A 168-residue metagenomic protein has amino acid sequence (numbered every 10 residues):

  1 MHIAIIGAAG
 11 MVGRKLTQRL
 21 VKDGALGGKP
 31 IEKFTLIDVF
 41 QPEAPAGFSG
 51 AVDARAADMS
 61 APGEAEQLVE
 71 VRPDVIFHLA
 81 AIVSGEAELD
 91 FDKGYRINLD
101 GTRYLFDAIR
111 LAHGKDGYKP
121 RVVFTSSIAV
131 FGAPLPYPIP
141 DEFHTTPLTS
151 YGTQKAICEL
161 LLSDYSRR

Functional and structural regions predicted by a protein language model:
M1-L26: N-terminal Rossmann NAD(P)H-binding glycine-rich loop of SDR-like oxidoreductase domains
I6, I37, I76-A80, V122-I128: SDR active-site strand-loop-helix element
A25-E43: Conserved glycine-rich Rossmann-like NAD(P)H-binding loop of the short-chain dehydrogenase/reductase
F48-A61: Rossmann-fold cofactor-recognition segment
M59-I97: NAD(P)H-binding glycine-rich loop region in Rossmannoid oxidoreductase-like domains and their noncatalytic homologs
K93-Y104, T145, T153-Q154: Glycine-rich NAD(P)-binding loop of the Rossmann-fold in SDR/ketoreductase-type enzymes
R103-T149: Conserved Rossmann-fold NAD(P)-dependent oxidoreductase catalytic core, especially the SDR/UDP-sugar
A133-L135, L148-R168: Active-site Tyr-X1-5-Lys
